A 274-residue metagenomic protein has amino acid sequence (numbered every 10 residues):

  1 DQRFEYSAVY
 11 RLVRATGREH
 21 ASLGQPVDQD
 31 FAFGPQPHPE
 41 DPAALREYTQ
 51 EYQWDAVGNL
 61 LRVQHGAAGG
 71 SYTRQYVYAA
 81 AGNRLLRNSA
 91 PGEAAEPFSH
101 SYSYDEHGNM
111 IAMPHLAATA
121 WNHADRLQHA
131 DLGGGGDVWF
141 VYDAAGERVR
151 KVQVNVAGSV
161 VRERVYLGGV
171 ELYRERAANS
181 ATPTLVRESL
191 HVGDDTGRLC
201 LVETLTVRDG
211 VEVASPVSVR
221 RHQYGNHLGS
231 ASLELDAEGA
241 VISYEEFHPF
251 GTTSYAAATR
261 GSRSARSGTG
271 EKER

Functional and structural regions predicted by a protein language model:
D1-Q2, A8, R14-A21, R62-A68 (+9 more regions): Beta-turn initiation residues at beta-strand->coil junctions
D1-R11, Q25-P42, T49-G58, T73-R84 (+8 more regions): Aromatic-rich beta-strand edge motifs centered on tyrosine
H20-Q36, A94-A95, A178-L185, R208-G210: Acidic Ser/Thr/Pro-rich low-complexity disordered segments that often serve as glycosylated linkers/stalks around
A68-T73, A181-L185: Active-site-adjacent substrate-recognition loops and nearby beta-strands within hydrolase catalytic domains
R74-Y76, R208-R274: A motif-centric feature for acidic-aromatic and gly/ser/thr-rich catalytic loops and repeats
G92-H107, A181-S189, D209-S218: Short, polar loop/linker segments at the starts of domains and inter-domain junctions
G193-V213: Trp/Tyr-centric glycan-recognition "aromatic platform" motifs on solvent-exposed beta-strand/loop surfaces
